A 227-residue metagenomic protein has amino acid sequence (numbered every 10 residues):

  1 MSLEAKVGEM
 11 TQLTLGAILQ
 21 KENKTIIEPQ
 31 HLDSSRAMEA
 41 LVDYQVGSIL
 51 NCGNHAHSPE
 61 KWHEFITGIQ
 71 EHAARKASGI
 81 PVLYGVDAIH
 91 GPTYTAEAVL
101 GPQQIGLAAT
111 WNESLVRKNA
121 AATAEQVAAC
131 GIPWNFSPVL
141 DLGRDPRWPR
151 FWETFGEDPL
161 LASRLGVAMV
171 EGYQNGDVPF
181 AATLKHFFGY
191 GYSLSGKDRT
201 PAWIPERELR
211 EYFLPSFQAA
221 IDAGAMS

Functional and structural regions predicted by a protein language model:
M1-S227: Glycoside hydrolase catalytic-domain context in secreted enzymes
